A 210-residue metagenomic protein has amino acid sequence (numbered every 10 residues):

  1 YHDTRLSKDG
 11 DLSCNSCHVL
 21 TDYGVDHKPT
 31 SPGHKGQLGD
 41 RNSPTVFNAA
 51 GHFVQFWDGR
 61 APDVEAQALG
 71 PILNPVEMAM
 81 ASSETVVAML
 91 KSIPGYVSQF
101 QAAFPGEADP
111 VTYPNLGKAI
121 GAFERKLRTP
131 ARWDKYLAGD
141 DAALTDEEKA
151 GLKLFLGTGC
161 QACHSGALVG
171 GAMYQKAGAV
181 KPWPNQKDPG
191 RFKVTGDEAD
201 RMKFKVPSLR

Functional and structural regions predicted by a protein language model:
Y1-R210: Periplasmic c-type cytochrome electron-transfer domains
